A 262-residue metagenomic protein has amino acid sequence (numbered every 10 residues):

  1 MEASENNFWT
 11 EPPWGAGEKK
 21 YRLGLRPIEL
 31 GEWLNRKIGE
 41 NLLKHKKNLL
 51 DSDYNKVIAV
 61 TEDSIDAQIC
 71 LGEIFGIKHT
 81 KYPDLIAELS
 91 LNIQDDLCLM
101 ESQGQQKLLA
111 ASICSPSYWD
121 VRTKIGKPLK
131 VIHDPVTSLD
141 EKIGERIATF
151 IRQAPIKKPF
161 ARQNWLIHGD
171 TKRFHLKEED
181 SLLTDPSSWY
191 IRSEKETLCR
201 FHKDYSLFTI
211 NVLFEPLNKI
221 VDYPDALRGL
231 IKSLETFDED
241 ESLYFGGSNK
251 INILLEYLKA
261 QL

Functional and structural regions predicted by a protein language model:
M1-L262: Extended, well-ordered protein cores
